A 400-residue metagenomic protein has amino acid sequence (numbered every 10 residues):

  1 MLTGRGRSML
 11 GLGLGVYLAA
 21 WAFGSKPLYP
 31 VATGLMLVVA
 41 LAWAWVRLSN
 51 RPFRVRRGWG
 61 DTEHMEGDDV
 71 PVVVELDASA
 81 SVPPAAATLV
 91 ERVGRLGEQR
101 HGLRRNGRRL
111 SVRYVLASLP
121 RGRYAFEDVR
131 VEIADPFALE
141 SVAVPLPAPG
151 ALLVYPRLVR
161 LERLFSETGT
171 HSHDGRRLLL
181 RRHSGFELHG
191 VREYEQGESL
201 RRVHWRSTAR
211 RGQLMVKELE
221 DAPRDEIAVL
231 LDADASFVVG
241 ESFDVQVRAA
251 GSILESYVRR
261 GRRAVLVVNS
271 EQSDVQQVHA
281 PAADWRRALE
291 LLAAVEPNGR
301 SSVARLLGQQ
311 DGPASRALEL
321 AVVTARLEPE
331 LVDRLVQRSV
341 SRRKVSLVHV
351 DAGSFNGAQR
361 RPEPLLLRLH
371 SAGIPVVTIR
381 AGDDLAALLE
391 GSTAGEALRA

Functional and structural regions predicted by a protein language model:
M1-L48, A294, N298-A400: Von Willebrand factor type A / integrin I
Y29, M36-A282, E319-V323, R334-Q337: An amphipathic, basic-hydrophobic helix/alpha-beta surface used to engage anionic, phosphate-rich ligands or surfaces
H64, R287-L289, D311: Short secondary-structure boundary/capping segments within folded domains
V245-R248, R287, P364: Generic recognition of stable, solvent-exposed alpha-helical segments in well-folded globular domains
D274-R305: Short, charged loop segments at secondary-structure junctions
